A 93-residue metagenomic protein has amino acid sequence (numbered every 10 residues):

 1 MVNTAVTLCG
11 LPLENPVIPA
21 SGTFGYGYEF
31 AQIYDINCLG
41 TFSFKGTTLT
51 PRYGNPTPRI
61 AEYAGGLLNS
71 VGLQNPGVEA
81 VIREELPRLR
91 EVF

Functional and structural regions predicted by a protein language model:
M1-F93: N-terminal capping/small domains of soluble enzymes
